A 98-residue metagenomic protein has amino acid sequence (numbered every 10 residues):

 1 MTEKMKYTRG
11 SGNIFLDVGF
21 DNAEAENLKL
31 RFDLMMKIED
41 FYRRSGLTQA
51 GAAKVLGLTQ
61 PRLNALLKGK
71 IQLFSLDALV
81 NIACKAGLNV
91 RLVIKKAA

Functional and structural regions predicted by a protein language model:
M1-M36: N-terminal flexible/basic segments that precede or flank functional cores
G19, K68, C84-G87: Signal for well-folded cores of large energy- and translation-related assemblies
R31-L47: Short, amphipathic alpha-helical "recognition" segments used to contact nucleic acids or chromatin
S45-R62: Short alpha-helical DNA-recognition segment
L67, I94: DNA major-groove recognition helix of helix-turn-helix
L76-L92: DNA major-groove recognition helix of helix-turn-helix/homeodomain DNA-binding modules
